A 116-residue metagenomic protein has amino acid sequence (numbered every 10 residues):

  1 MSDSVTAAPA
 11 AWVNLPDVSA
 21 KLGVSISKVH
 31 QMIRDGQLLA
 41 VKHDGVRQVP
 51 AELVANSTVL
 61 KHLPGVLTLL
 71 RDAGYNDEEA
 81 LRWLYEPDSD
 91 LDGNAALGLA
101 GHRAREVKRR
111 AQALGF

Functional and structural regions predicted by a protein language model:
M1-F116: Non-transmembrane "mature" sequence context
